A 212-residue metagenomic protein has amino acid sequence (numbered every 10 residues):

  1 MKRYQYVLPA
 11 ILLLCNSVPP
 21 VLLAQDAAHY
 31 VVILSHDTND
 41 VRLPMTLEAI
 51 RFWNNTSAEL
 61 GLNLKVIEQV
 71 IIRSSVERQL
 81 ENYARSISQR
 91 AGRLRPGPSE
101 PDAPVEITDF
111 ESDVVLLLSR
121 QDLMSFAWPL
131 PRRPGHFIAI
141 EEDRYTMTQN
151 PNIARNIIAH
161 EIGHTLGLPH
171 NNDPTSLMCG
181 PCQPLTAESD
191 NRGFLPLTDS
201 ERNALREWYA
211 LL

Functional and structural regions predicted by a protein language model:
M1-L8: Bacterial N-terminal signal peptides that target proteins for export
L8-S17: Bacterial N-terminal signal peptides
V18-L23: Sec/Tat signal peptide C-region and signal peptidase I cleavage site
Q25-N55: Fold-level signature of zinc-dependent metallopeptidase catalytic domains
V31-L34, V114-L118, I138-E141, T165 (+1 more regions): Structural recognition of the beta-strand scaffold that forms the well-ordered cores of secreted hydrolase catalytic
L43-A159: Metzincin-family zinc-dependent endopeptidase catalytic domain
P134-I153, P169-L212: Metalloprotease/metallohydrolase-associated module, dominated by Zn2+-dependent proteases
N156-H170: Active-site recognition of the HExxH zinc-binding catalytic motif
